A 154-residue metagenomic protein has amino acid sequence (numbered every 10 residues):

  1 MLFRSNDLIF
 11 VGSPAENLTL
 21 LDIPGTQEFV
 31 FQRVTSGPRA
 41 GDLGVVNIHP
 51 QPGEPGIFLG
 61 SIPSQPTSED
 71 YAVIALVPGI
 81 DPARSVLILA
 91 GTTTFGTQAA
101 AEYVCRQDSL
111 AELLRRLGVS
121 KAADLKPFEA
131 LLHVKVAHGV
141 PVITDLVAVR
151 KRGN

Functional and structural regions predicted by a protein language model:
M1-N154: Solvent-exposed alpha-helical segments and adjacent loops that form catalytic or protein-interaction surfaces
